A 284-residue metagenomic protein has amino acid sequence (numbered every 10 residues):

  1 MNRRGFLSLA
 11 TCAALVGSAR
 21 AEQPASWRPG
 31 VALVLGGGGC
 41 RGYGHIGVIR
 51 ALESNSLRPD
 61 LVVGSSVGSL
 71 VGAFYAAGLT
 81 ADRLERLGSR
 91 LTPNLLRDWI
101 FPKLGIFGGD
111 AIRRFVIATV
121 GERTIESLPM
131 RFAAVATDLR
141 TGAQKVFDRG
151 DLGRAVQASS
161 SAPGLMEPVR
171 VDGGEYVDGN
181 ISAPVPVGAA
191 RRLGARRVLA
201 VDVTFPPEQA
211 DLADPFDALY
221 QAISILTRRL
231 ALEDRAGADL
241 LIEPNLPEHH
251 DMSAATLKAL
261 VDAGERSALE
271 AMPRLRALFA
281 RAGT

Functional and structural regions predicted by a protein language model:
N2-V62, A73-T284: Patatin-like phospholipase
G64, G68: Gly/Ala-rich beta-loop-alpha elbow adjacent to hydrolase catalytic centers
